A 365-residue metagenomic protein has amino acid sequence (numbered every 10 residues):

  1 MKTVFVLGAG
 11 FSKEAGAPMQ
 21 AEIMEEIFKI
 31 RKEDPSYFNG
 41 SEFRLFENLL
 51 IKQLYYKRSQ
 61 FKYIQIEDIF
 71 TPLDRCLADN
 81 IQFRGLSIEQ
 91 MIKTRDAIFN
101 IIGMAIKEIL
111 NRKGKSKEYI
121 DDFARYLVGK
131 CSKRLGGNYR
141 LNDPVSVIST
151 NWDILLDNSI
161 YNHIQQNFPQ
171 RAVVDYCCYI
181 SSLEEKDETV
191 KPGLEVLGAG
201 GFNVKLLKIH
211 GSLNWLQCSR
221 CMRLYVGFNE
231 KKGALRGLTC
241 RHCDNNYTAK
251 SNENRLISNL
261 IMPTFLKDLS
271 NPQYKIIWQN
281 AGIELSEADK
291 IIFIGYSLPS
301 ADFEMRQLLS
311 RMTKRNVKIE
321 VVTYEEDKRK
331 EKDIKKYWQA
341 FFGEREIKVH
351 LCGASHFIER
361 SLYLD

Functional and structural regions predicted by a protein language model:
M1-A15, Q20-I30, D34-Y37, S41-E42 (+6 more regions): SIR2/sirtuin-family catalytic core signature
V4, G16, F202, G211 (+1 more regions): Active-site-proximal structural scaffolding
Q20-K29, I164-Q165, V226-E230: Amphipathic alpha-helical scaffolding segments
E47-R220, Y274-E287, F293-I294, S300-R311 (+2 more regions): Active-site periphery "cap/insert" segments of enzyme catalytic domains
K208-L266: Cys/His-rich short segments
